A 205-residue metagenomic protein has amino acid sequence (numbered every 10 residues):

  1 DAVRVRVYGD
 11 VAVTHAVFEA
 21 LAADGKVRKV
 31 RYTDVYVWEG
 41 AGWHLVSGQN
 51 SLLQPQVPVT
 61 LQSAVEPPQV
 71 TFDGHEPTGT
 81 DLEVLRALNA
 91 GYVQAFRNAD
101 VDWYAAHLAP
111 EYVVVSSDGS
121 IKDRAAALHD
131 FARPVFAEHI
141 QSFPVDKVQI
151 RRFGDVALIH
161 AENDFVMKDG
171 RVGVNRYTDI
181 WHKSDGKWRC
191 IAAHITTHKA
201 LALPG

Functional and structural regions predicted by a protein language model:
D1-D10, G25-V27, L82-V84, V101-F153 (+1 more regions): A solvent-exposed, acidic/Ser-Thr-rich amphipathic alpha-helical stretch
D1-V5, V17-A20, R31-V37, N50 (+6 more regions): Hydrophobic/aromatic beta-strand elements that line small-molecule binding cavities or substrate pockets in beta-rich
D1-Y8, Q49-Q56, Q62-E66, D146-F153 (+1 more regions): Glycine-rich beta-strand-turn "strand-cap" elements at beta-sheet edges
V5-A12, Y36-G42, I150-A157, H182-K187: A short, structured loop/turn motif at beta-sheet edges
V11-A22, D34, Y104-H107, V113-V115 (+2 more regions): Short, well-ordered beta-strand segments in beta-rich or mixed alpha/beta enzyme and ligand-binding folds
E19-A22, S51-L53, G119-I121, F165-V166 (+1 more regions): Solvent-exposed loop/turn segments at secondary-structure junctions within structured extracellular/periplasmic domains
K29-T60, V174-L201: Short beta-strand edge/turn micro-motifs at domain boundaries
H44, Q54-P110, A202-G205: Short, low-complexity N-terminal intrinsically disordered segments enriched in polar/charged residues
